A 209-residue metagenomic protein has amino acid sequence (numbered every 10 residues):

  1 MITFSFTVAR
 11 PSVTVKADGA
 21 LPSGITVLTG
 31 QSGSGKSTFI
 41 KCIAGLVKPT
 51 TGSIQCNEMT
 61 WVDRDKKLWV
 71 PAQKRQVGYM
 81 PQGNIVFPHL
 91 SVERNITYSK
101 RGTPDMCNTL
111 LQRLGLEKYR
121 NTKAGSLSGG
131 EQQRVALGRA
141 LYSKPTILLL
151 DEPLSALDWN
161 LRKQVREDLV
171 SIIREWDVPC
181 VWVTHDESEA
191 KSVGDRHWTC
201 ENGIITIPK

Functional and structural regions predicted by a protein language model:
M59-R64, P104-Y119, V170-S171: Conserved ABC ATPase "signature" region
W61-Y79: ABC ATPase NBD coupling module
K123-L127, E131-Q133: Conserved ABC ATPase signature
L137: Hydrophobic anchor residue at the start of the ABC signature
Y142-T146: A short, proline-enriched helix->beta-strand linker immediately N-terminal to the Walker B motif in ABC-type P-loop
L148-E152: Catalytic Walker B motif of ABC-type/P-loop ATPase nucleotide-binding domains
D177-V183: Conserved H-loop
